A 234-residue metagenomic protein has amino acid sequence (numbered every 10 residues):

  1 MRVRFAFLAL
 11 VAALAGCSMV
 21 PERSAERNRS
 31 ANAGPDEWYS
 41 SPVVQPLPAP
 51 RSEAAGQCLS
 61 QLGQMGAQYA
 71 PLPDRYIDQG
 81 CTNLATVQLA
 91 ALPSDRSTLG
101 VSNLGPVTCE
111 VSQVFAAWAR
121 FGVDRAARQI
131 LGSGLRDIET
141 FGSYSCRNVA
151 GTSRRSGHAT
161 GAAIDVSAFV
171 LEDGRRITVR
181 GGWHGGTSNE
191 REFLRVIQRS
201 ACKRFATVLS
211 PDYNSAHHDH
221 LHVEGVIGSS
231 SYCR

Functional and structural regions predicted by a protein language model:
M1-F7: Bacterial N-terminal signal peptides that target proteins for export
L14-G16: C-terminal motif of bacterial Sec signal peptides marking the signal peptidase cleavage site
S18-V20: A eukaryotic "domain-start" boundary segment
E22-S24, D36, Q88-A90, Q113 (+2 more regions): Catalytic cores and adjacent binding grooves of peptidoglycan-active enzymes
A25-S52: Post-signal peptide N-terminal segment of mature Sec-exported envelope proteins
P42-A49, G105-V114, T152-S153, V179-S188: Second-shell loop/turn segments in exported
P50-I138: Active-site acidic/histidine clusters and adjacent loop/turn architecture that either coordinate catalytic ions
R128-G161: Active-site-adjacent substructure of cysteine-protease-like catalytic cores
